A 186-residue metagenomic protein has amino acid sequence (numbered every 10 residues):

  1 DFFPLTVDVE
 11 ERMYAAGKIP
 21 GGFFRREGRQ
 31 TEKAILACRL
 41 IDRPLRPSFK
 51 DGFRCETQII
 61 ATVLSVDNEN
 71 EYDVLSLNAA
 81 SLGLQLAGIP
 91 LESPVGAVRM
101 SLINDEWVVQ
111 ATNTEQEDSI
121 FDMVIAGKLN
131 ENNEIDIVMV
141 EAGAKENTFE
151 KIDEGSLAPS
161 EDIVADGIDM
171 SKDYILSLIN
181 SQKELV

Functional and structural regions predicted by a protein language model:
D1-Q58, V63-S65, E69-N70, D136 (+2 more regions): Glycine-rich, flexible beta-strand/loop modules in the N-terminal catalytic cores of phosphate-handling
F2-T6, E10, A16, G21 (+5 more regions): Generic secondary-structure boundary/loop-capping signal
E11-A15, I41-F53, D67, S81-G88 (+2 more regions): Structural signal for hydrophobic packing residues in well-ordered secondary-structure cores of soluble enzyme domains
G22-F24, L75, N113-T114: Short intrinsically disordered coil segments
E27-T31, S81-L84, I120-M123: Short, surface-exposed linear patches
I41, G52-D105: Glycine-rich anion/phosphate-binding loop at the beta-strand->alpha-helix junction
P90-V186: Mobile "lid/hinge" segments at catalytic clefts and subdomain interfaces of large enzymes
